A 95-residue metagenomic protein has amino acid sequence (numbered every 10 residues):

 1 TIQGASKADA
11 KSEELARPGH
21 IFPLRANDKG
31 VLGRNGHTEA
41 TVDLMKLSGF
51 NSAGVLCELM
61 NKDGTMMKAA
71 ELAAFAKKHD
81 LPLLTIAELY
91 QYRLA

Functional and structural regions predicted by a protein language model:
T1-A95: Catalytic domains of riboflavin
